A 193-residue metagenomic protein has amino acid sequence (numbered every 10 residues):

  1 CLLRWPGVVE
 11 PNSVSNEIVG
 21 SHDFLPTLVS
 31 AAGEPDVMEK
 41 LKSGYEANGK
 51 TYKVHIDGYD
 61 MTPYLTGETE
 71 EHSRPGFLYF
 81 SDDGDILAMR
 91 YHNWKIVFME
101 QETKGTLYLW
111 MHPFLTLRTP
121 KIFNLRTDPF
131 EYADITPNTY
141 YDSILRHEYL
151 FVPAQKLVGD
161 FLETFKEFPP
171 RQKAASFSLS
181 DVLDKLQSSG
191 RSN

Functional and structural regions predicted by a protein language model:
L2-L3, T119: Catalytic cores of eukaryotic secretory-pathway lumenal/extracellular enzymes that build and remodel glycoconjugates
W5, E34, G67, D160-E167: A structural signal for alpha-helix termini and helix-coil/disorder junctions
V8-S13, E17, H22-Y132: C-terminal cap/loop subdomain of S1 sulfatases and analogous C-terminal strand-loop tails that border
I96-V97, E102-T103, M111-K121, L125-N193: Long, internal low-complexity/basic segments
